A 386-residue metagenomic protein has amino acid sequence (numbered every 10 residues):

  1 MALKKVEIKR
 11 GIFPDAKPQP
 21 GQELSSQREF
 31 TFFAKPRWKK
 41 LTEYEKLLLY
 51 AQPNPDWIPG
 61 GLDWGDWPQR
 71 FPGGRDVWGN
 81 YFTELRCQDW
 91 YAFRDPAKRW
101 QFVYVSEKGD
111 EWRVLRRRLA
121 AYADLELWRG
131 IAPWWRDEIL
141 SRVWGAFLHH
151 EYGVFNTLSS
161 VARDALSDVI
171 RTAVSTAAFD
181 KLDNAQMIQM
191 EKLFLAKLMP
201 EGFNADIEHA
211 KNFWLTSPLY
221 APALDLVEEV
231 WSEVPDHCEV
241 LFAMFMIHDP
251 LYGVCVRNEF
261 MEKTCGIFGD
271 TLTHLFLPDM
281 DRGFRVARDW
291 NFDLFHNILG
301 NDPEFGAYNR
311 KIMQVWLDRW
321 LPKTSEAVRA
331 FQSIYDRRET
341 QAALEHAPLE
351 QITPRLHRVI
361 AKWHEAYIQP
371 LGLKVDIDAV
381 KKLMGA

Functional and structural regions predicted by a protein language model:
M1-H150, A165, L299-A386: Terminal targeting/low-complexity segments that flank the catalytic cores of oxidoreductases
G60-W67, P133-A165, V234-K263: Alpha-helical bundle segments that constitute or directly flank the non-heme di-iron/ferroxidase center
A123-V143, F203-M246, G266, D302-R310 (+1 more regions): Acidic/His metal-coordination segments adjacent to aromatic residues that form catalytic metal sites in metalloenzymes
W134-W135, L140-T216: Long, hydrophobic, well-ordered secondary-structure blocks that form the structural core and pocket-lining surfaces
L148-E151, W231-F260, D281-F284, L317-F331 (+2 more regions): Extended alpha-helical coiled-coil scaffold domains characteristic of the BAR superfamily
S159-A173, L193-G202, W231-C238, N258-D279 (+2 more regions): Inter-helical turn/loop segments and adjacent helix faces that build the functional surface of alpha-helical bundle
A173, A177, K181, L272-F284 (+1 more regions): Extended, well-ordered alpha-helical scaffold segments
T176-F194, L251, D279-L294, R319 (+1 more regions): Alpha-helical scaffold segments in carbohydrate-active enzymes
